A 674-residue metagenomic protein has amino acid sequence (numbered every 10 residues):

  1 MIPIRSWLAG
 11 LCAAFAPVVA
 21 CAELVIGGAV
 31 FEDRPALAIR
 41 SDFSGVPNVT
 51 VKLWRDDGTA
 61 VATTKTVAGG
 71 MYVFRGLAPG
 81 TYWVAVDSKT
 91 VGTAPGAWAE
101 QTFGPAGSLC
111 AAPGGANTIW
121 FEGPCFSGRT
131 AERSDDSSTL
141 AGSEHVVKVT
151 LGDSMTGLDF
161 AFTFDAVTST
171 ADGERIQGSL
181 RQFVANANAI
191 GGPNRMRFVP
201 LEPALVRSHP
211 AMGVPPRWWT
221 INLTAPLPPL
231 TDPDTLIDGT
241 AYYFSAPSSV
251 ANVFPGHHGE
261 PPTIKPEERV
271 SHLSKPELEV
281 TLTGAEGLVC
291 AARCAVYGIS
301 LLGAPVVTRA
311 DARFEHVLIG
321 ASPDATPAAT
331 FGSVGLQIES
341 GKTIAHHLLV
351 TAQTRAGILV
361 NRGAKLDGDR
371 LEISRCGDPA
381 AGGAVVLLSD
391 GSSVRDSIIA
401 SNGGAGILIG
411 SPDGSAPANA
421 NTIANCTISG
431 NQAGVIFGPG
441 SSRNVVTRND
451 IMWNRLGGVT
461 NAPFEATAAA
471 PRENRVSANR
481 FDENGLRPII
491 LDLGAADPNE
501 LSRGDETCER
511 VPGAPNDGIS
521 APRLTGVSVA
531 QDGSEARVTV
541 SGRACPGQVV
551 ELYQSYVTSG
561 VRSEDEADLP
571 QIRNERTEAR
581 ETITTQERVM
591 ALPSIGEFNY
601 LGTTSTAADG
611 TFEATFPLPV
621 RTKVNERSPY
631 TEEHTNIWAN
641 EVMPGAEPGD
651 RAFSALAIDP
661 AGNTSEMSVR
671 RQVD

Functional and structural regions predicted by a protein language model:
I26-E32, V51, F160, G542: A short, amphipathic beta-strand motif
P35-D56, V61, G547-Q548: Short, ordered, surface-exposed loop/turn motifs in non-cytosolic proteins
A38-R40, R55-M71, G602-D609: Short, acidic Ser/Thr/Gly-rich low-complexity loop/linker segments typical of extracellular and cell-surface proteins
N48, A78-G80, P546-G547, G649: A glycine-anchored, Pro-Gly-centered beta-turn/N-cap motif
V73-W83, L618-R621: Short Pro-Gly-centered beta-turn/loop motif in secreted/extracellular proteins
A85-T90, G96-G104, S108-G303, T326-F331 (+8 more regions): N-terminal, post-signal-peptide segments of secreted/periplasmic proteins
A285-L288, L302-T308, P323-V334, I338 (+6 more regions): Short glycine/acidic-rich loop motifs that flank beta-strands on beta-rich extracellular proteins
R293-L302, D311-A325, G341-A352, G363-G377 (+4 more regions): Right-handed parallel beta-helix
